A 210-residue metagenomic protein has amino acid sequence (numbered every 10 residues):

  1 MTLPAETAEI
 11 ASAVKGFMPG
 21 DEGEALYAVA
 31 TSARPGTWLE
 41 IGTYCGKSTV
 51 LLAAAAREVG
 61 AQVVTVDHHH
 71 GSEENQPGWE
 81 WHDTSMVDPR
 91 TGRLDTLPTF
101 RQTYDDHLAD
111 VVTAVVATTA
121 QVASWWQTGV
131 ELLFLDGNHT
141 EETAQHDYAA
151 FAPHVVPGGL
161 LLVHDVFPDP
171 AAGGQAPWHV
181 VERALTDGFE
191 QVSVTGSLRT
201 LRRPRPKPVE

Functional and structural regions predicted by a protein language model:
P4-F17, G23-E210: S-adenosylmethionine/decaboxylated-SAM
